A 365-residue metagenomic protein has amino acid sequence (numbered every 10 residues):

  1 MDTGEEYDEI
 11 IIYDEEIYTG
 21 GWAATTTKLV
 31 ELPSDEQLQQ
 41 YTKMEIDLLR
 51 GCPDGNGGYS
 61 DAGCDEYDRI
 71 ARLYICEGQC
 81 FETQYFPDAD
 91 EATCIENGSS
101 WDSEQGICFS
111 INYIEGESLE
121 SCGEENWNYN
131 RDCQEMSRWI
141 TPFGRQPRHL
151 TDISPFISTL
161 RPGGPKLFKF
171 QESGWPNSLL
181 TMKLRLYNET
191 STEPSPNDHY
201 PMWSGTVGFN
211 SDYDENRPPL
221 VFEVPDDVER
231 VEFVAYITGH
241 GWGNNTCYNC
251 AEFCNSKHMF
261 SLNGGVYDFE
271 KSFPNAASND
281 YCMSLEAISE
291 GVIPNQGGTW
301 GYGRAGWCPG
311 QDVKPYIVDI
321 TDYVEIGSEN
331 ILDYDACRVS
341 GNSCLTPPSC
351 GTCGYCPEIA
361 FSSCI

Functional and structural regions predicted by a protein language model:
M1-Y85, A92-G98, G106-I365: Extracellular/secretory-pathway and virion-surface proteins
W101: Short Cys/His-rich micro-motifs in 6-15 aa windows
